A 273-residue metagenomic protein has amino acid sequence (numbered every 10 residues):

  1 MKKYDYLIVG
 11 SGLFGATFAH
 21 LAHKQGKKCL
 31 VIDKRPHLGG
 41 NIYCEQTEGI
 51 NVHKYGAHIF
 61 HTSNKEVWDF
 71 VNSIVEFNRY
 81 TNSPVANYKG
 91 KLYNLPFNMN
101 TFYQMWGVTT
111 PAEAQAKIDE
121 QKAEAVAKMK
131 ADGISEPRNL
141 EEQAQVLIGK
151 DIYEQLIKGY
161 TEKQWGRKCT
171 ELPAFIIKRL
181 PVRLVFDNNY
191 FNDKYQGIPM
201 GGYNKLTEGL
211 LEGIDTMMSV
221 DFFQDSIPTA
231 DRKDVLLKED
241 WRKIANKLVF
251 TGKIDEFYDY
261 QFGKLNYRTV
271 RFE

Functional and structural regions predicted by a protein language model:
Y4-V31: N-terminal Rossmann-like FAD-binding beta1-loop-alpha1 element of flavoenzymes
V9-S11, I32-K34, F60-S63, P199-G201 (+2 more regions): Short His-Asn-centered micro-motif
L13-F14, P36-L38, N100, E162-K163 (+2 more regions): Short, solvent-exposed loop/turn segments at secondary-structure junctions
H23-E48: Glycine-rich FAD pyrophosphate-binding loop
G39-G40, I50-Y55, S219-E273: Central helical "cap/lid" subdomain
E45-F70: N-terminal glycine-rich dinucleotide-binding loop that anchors FAD/FMN and/or NAD(P) in oxidoreductases
V67-K89, I152-Q155: A short alpha-helix-loop-beta-strand transition element characteristic of N-terminal alpha/beta dinucleotide-binding
A86-Y93, M99-K247: Active-site/ligand-binding neighborhood in enzyme catalytic cores
